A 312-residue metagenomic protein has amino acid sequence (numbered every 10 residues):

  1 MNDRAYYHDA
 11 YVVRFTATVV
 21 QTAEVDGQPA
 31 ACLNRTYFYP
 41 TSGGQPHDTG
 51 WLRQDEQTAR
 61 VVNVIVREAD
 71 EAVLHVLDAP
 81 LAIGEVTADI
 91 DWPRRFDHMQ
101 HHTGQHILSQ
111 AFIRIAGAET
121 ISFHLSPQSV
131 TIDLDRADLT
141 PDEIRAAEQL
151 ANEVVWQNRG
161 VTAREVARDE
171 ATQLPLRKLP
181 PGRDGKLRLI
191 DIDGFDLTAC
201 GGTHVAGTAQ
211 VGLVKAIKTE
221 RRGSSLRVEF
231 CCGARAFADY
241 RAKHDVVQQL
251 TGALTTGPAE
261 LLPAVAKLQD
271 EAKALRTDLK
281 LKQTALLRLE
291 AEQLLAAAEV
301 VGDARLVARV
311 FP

Functional and structural regions predicted by a protein language model:
M1-G84: Conserved nucleotide-binding/hydrolysis modules and their immediate coupling elements across P-loop/ASCE NTPase motors
V13, V25-G27, E68-E71, A82 (+5 more regions): Short flexible coil/turn linkers enriched for glycine and charged/polar residues that connect secondary-structure
V20-Y37, I83-R95, G182-L197: Short, hydrophobic/aliphatic alpha-helical segments
R35-L52, L81-V130: Active/ligand-binding-proximal structured segments within catalytic/core domains that scaffold catalytic residues
P40-P46, H98-T103, P141-R145, A199 (+2 more regions): Ordered, soluble secondary-structure elements with a strong preference for glycine-centered loop motifs and nearby
L77-A79, L134-D138, F230-C232: Short beta-strand-to-loop capping motifs
R94, I113-S225: Functional cores that coordinate and move charged inorganic groups
V211, I217-P312: Terminal appendage regions of diverse proteins
